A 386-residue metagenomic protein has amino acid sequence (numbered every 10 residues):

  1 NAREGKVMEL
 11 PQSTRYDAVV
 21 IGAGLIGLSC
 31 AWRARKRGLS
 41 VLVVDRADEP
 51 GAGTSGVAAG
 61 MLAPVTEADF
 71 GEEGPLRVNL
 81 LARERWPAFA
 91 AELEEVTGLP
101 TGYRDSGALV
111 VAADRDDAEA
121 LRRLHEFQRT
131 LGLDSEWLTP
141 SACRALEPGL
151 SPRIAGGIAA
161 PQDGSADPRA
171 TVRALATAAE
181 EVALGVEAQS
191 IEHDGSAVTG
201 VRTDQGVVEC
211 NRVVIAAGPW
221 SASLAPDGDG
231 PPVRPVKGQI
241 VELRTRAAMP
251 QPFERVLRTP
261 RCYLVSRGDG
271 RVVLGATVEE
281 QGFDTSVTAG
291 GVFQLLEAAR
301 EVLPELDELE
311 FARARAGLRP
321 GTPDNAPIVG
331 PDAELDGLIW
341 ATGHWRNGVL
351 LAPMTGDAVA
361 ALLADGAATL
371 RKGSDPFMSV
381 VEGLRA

Functional and structural regions predicted by a protein language model:
N1-A18, K36-R37: Extreme N-terminal leader/targeting segments of oxidoreductases
Y16-V43: N-terminal Rossmann-like FAD-binding beta1-loop-alpha1 element of flavoenzymes
W32-R37, R46-A47, G60-L62, L99-R104 (+2 more regions): Active-site substrate-recognition segment that forms the wall of the catalytic cavity or substrate channel
M61-L146, A298-R300: Dinucleotide-binding Rossmann-like beta1-alpha1 core, especially the glycine-rich loop that anchors the ADP
R77-L80, V111-A120, I158-A174, S286-G291 (+1 more regions): Short beta-strand to alpha-helix junction loop
L99-A112, L124-H125, L131-T177, T277-Q281 (+2 more regions): Helix-loop-beta segment of a Rossmann-like dinucleotide-binding subdomain
G157-R212, A216: Helical element adjacent to the flavin cofactor pocket in flavoenzyme catalytic cores
L303-A386: C-terminal catalytic lobe of FAD-dependent flavoproteins
